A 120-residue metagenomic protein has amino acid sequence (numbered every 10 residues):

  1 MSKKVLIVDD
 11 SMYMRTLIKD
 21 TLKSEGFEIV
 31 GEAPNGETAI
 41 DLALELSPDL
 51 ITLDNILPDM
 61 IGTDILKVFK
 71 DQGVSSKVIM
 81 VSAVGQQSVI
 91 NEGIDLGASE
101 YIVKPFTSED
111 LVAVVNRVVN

Functional and structural regions predicted by a protein language model:
M12-G31: Two-component/phosphorelay signaling modules centered on CheY-like receiver
N35-T38, I61-D64: Acidic catalytic/metal-coordinating carboxylates
L46-T52, L57: Active-site beta3 strand of CheY-like receiver
P58, Q86: The feature encodes the CheY-like receiver
T63-V74: Short amphipathic alpha-helix used as the core "switch/output" element in two-component signaling
F106-V115: C-terminal output helix
